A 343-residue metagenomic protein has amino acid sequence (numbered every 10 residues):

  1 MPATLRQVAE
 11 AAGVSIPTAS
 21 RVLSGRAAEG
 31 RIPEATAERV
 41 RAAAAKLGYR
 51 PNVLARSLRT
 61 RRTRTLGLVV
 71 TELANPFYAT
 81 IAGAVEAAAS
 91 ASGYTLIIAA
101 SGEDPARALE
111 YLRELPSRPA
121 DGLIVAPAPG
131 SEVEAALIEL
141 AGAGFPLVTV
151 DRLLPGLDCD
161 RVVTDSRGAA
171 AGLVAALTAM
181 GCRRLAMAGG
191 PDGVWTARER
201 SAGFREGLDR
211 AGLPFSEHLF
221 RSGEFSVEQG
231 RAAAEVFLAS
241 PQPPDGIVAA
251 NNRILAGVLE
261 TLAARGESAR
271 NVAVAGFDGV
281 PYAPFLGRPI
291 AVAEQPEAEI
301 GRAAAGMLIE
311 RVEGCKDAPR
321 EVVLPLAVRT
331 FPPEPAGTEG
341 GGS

Functional and structural regions predicted by a protein language model:
M1-R62, T338-G342: N-terminal helix-turn-helix DNA-binding module of bacterial transcription factors
S15, R50, S90-T95, D121 (+4 more regions): Residue-level detector of anion-binding/catalytic polar loops
I16-R21, R59-E72, R184-G190: Short beta-strand segments enriched in small/hydrophobic residues
V53, V70-T80, I98-R107, P129 (+7 more regions): Hinge/beta->alpha junction and helix N-cap segments in small-molecule ligand-binding domains
R61-A175, A179, F237-A239, P243: Alpha-helical recognition/docking segments in bacterial nutrient-uptake and carbohydrate-utilization systems
A91-S92, A143, L208-F215, S240-P243 (+1 more regions): Short helix-capping segments at alpha-helix termini
E235, A239-S343: Flexible loop/turn connectors
